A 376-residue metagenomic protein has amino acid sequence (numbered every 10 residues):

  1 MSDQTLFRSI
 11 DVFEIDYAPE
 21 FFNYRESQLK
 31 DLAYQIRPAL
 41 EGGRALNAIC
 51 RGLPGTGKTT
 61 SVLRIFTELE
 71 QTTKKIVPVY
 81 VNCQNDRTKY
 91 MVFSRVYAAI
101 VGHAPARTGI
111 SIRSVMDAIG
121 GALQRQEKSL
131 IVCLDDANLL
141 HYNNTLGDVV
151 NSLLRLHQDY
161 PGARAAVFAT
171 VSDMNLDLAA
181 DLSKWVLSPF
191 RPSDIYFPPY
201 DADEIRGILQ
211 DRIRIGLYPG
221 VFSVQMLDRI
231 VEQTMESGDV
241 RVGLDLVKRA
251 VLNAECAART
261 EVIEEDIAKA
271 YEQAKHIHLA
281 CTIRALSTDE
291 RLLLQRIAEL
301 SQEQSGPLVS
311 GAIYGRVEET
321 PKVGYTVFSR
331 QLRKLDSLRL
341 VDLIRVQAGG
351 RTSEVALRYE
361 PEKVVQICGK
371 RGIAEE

Functional and structural regions predicted by a protein language model:
M1-L46, E68: A short, basic N-terminal segment
D3-S9, E14, V62, N85-I208 (+4 more regions): Mid-core helix/loop region of P-loop NTP-binding domains shared across ATPases and GTPases
G43-R64, N85: Walker A/P-loop nucleotide-binding motif
N47-A48, Q71-N85, S193: Conserved catalytic segments around the Walker B and adjacent sensor/switch elements of P-loop NTPase domains
T67-V77, G102-P105: Post-Walker A helix-loop "phosphate-sensing" segment adjacent to the P-loop in P-loop NTPases
M235-V240, K248-V262, S301-E303, P321 (+1 more regions): AAA+ ATPase "lid" subdomain C-terminal helix
N253-H278: Conserved C-terminal helix/linker of AAA+ ATPases
Q302-E376: Terminal-proximal interaction/regulatory segments of ATP-powered molecular machines
